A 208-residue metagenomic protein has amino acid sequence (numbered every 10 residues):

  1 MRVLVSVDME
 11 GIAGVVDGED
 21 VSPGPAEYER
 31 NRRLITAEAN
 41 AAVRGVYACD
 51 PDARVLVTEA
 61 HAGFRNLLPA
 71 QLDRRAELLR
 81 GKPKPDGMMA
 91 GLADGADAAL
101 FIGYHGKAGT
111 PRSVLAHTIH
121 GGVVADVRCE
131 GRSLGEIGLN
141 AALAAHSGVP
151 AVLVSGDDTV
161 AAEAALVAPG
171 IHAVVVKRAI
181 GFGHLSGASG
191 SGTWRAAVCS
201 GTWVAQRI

Functional and structural regions predicted by a protein language model:
M1-L4: Extreme N-terminal starter segment of soluble prokaryotic enzymes
S6-V7, T58-E59, A99-Y104, V154-S155: Short beta-strand segments
E19-V43: Short catalytic helix/loop segments, enriched in acidic residues and glycine and frequently bearing histidine
A39-D94: Glycine-rich nucleotide/cofactor/substrate-binding loop typically near the N-terminus or early in the first domain
R74-M89, E130, I171-F182: Acidic, His- and aromatic-enriched active-site or binding-groove loops in soluble protein domains that engage sugars
L79-V123: N-terminal glycine-rich phosphate/adenylate-binding segment common to multiple enzyme folds
P83-P85, G121-S147, S155-T159: Active-site glycine-rich loop that binds ribose-phosphate moieties when present
L143-A151, S155-I208: Active-site rim beta-loop-alpha module in soluble metabolic enzymes
